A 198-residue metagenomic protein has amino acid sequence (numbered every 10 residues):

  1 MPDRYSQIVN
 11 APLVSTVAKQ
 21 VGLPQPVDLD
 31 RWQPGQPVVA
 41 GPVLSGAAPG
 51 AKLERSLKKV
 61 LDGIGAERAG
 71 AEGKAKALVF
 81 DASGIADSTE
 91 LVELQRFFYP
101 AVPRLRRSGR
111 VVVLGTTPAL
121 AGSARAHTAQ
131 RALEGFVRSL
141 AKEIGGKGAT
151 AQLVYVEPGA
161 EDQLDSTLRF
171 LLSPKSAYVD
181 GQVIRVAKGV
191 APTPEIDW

Functional and structural regions predicted by a protein language model:
M1-W198: Glycine-rich nucleotide cofactor-binding loops and adjacent beta-alpha elements of adenine nucleotide/dinucleotide sites
